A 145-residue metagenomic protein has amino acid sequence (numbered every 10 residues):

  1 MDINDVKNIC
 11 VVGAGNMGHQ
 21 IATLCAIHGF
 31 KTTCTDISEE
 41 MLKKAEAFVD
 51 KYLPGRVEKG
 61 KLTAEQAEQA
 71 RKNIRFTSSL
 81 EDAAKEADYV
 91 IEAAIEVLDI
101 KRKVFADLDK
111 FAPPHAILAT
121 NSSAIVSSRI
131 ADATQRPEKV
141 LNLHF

Functional and structural regions predicted by a protein language model:
M1-G55, K59: NAD(P)+-binding Rossmann beta1-loop-alpha1 motif at the extreme N-terminus of oxidoreductases
I3-N8, E86-A87, H115: Phosphate-coordination loops involved in phosphoryl transfer and adenosine-cofactor binding
V12, Q20, T77, A93 (+2 more regions): Structural motif
T32, I74-F76, V140: Generic structural signal for residues in well-ordered beta-strands
E40, D82, D99, I125-V126: Short alpha-helical
R56-F111: A structured beta-alpha segment of the ubiquitous adenosine-cofactor-binding alpha/beta core
R102-F145: Rossmann-fold NAD(P)-binding glycine/threonine-rich loop
